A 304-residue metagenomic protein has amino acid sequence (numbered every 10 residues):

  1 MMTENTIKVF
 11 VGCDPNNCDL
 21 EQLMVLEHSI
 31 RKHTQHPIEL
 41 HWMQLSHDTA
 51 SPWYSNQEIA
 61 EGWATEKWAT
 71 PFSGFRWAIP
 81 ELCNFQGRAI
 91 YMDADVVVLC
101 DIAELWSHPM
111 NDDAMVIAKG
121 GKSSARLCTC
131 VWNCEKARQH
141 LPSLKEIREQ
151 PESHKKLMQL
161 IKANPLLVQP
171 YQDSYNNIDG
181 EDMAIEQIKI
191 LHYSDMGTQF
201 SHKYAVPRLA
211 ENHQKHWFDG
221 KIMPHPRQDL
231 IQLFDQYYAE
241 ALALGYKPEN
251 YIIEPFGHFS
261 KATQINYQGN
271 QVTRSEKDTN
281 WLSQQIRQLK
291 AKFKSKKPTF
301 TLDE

Functional and structural regions predicted by a protein language model:
M2-I7, D19-L20, M24, T34 (+3 more regions): A glycosyltransferase accessory/donor-loop signature
N5, H36, R76, M92 (+3 more regions): Residues that flank catalytic or metal-binding motifs in active/ligand-binding sites
K8-V11, I30: Hydrophobic targeting segments
S29-P37: Short, acidic, metal-binding catalytic loop of nucleotide-sugar glycosyltransferases
I38-E81: Active-site-proximal specificity loops/subdomain of glycosyltransferases
F75-K122, C130-W132, A137: GT-A fold catalytic core of metal-dependent nucleotide-sugar glycosyltransferases, centered on the diacidic
I79, M115, L127-V131, V168-P170 (+1 more regions): Conserved hydrophobic/aromatic beta-strand scaffold that supports enzyme active sites
